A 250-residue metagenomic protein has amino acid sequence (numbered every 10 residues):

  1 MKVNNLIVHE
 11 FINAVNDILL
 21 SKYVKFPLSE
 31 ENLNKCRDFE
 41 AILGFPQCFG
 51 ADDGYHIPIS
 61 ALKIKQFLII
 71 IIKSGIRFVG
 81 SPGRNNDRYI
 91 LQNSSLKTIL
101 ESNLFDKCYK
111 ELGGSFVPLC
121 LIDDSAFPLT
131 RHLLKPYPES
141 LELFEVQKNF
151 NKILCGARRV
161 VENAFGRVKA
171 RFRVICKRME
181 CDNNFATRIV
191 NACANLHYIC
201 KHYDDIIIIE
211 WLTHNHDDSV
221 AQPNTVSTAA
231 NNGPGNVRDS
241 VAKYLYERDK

Functional and structural regions predicted by a protein language model:
M1-K250: Short, well-ordered secondary-structure "scaffold" segments embedded in the functional core of diverse domains
